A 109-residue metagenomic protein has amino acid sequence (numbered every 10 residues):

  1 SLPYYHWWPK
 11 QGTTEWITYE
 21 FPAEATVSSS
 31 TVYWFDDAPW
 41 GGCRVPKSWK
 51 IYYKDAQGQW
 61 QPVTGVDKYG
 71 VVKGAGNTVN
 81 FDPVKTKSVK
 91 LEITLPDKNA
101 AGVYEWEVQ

Functional and structural regions predicted by a protein language model:
S1-T64, K73-Q109: Aromatic, loop-rich ligand-recognition surfaces of beta-strand-rich domains
K68-Y69: Surface-exposed loop and turn segments in beta-propeller and other repeat-based domains that flank or scaffold
